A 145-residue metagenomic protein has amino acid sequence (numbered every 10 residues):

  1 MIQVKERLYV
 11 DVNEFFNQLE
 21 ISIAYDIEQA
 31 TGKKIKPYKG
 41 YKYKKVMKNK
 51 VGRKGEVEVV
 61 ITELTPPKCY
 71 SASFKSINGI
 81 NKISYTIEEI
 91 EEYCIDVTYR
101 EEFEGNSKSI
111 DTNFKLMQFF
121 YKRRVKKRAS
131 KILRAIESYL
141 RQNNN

Functional and structural regions predicted by a protein language model:
M1-K39: Hydrophobic ligand-binding cavity/cleft-lining segments
M1-R7, K42, E56, C69 (+2 more regions): Intrinsic-disorder/low-complexity, polar/charged segments enriched in Ser/Thr/Lys/Arg/Asp/Glu/Gln
K5-Y9, V60, T86: Generic structural detector for well-ordered beta-strands
D11, F15, R124-R128, I132: Short amphipathic alpha-helical segments
E20, I61-L64, E88: A short, sequence-level motif marking secondary-structure junctions
Q29-A30, K34-N78, K131-R134, S138-N145: Glycine-rich portal/gate segments that line the openings of hydrophobic small-molecule binding cavities
K75-K127: Beta-strand/loop substructures that line and gate deep hydrophobic ligand-binding cavities in soluble
